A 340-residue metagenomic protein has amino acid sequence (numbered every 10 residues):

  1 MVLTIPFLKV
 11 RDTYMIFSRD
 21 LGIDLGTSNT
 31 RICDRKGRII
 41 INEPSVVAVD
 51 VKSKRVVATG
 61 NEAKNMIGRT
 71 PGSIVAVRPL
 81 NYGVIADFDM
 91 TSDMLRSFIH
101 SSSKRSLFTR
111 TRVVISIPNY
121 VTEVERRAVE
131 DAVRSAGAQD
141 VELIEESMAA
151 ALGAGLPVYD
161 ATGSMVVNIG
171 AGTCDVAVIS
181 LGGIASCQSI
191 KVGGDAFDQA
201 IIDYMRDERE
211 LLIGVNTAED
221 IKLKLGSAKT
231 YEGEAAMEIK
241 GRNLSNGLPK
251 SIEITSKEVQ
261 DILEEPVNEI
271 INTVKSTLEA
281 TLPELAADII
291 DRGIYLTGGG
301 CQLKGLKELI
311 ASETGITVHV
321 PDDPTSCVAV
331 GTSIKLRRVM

Functional and structural regions predicted by a protein language model:
M1-A171, A177-Y295, C301-M340: Nucleotide/phosphate-binding catalytic cleft detector across ATP-hydrolyzing and phosphate-transferring enzymes
